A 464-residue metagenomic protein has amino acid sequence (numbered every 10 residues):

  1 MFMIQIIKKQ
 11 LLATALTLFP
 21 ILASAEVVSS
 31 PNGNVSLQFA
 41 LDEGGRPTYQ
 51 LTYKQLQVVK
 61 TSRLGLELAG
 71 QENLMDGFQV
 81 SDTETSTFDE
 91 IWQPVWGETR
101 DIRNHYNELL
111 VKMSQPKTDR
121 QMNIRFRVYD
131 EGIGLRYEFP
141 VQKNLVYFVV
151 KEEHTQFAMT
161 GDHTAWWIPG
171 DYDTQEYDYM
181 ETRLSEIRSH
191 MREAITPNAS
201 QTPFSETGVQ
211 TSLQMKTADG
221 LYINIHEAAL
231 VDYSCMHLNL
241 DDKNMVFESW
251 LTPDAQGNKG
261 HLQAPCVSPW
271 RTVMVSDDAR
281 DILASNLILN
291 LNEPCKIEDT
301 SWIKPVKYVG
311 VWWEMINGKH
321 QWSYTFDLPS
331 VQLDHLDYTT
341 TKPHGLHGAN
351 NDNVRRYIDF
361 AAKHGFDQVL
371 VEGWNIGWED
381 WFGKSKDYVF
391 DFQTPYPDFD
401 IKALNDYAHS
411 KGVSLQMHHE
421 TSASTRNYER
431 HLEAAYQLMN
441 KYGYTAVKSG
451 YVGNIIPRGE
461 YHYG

Functional and structural regions predicted by a protein language model:
F2-T14: Bacterial N-terminal signal peptides that target proteins for export
P20-S24: N-terminal signal peptide c-region/cleavage motif recognized by signal peptidases
V27-E298: N-terminal accessory beta-strand-rich subdomains and adjacent acidic, glycine-rich linkers that precede catalytic cores
V128, L262-Q263, H344, G348-D352 (+3 more regions): Soluble non-cytosolic domains of exported or imported proteins
Y137, A361, G450: Conserved, mostly hydrophobic/aromatic
Q263-R356, H364, Q368: An acidic-aromatic substrate-binding cleft motif
E372-G464: Aromatic- and carboxylate-enriched substrate-binding clefts and catalytic-loop regions of carbohydrate-active enzymes
